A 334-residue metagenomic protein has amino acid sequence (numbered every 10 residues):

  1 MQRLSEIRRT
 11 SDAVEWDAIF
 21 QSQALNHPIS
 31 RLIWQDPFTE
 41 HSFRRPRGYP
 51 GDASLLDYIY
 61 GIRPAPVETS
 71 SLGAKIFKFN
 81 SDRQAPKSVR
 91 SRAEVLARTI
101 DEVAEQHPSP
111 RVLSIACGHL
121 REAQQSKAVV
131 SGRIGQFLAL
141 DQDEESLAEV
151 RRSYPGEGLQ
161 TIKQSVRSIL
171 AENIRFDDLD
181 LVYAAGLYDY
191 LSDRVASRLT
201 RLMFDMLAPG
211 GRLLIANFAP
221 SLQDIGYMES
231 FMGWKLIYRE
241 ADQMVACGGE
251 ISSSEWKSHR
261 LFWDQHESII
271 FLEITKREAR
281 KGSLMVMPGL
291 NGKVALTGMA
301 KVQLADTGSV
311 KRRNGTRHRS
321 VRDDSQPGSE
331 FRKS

Functional and structural regions predicted by a protein language model:
M1-E15: The feature captures two recurrent sequence modes
I7, S11, Q21-N26, I76-V103 (+5 more regions): Class I (Rossmann-like) S-adenosyl-L-methionine-dependent methyltransferase catalytic domain, capturing the SAM-binding
W16-H107: Conserved Class I S-adenosyl-L-methionine-dependent methyltransferase catalytic core
P108-G118: Conserved class I S-adenosyl-L-methionine
E172-V182: A short acidic, Gly/Pro-enriched loop at the edge of an enzyme's catalytic core that lines a small-molecule cofactor
D180-R194: A short SAM/SAH-binding and catalytic strip from SAM-dependent methyltransferases
S197-P209: A short glycine-rich, Lys/Arg-flanked "PGG" loop and its adjoining helix->strand segment in the class I
Q326-K333: Short, intrinsically disordered C-terminal tails of secreted or membrane-associated proteins
